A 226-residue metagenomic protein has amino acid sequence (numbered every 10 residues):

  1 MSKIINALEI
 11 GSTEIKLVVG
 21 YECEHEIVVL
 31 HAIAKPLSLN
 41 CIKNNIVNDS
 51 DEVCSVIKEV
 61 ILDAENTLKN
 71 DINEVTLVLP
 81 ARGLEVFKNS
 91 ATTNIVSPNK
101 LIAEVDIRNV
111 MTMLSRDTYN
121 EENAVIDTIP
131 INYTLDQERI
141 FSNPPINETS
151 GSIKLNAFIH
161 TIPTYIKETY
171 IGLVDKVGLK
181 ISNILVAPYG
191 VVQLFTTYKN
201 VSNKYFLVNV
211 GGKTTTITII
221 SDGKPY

Functional and structural regions predicted by a protein language model:
M1-E14, V18, E22-V75, L79-F206 (+1 more regions): Nucleotide/phosphate-binding catalytic cleft detector across ATP-hydrolyzing and phosphate-transferring enzymes
T13, G212-T214: Short acidic, Gly/Ser-rich segments with clustered Asp/Glu that frequently serve as metal-coordination loops in enzyme
T214, P225-Y226: Transmembrane beta-barrel architecture of outer membranes
T216-T218: A structural feature that tracks compact, well-ordered secondary-structure segments with a strong bias toward
S221: A cytosolic small-molecule/anion-sensing beta-strand core signal
